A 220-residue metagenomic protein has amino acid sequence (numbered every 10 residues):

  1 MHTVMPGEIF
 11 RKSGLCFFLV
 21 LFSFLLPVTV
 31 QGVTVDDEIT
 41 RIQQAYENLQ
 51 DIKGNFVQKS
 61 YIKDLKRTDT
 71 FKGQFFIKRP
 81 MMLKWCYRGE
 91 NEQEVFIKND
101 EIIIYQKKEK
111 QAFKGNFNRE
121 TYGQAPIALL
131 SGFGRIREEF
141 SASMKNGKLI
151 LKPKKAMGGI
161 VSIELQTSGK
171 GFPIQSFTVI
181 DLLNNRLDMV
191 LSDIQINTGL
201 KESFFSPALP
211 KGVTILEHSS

Functional and structural regions predicted by a protein language model:
T3-F18: Bacterial N-terminal signal peptides that target proteins for export
C16-P27: Bacterial N-terminal signal peptides
V30-T34: Boundary at the C-terminal end of the N-terminal hydrophobic targeting segment
V35-D37, R41-I62, K66-T68, I104-V161: Flexible, processing/modification-adjacent segments and terminal tails in exported/periplasmic/extracellular proteins
L49-D51, T70-K72, P80, E90 (+6 more regions): Extracytoplasmic
K72-Q124, L187: An acidic-aromatic
R135-S219: Gly/Pro-enriched, hydrophobic low-complexity segments that function as extracytoplasmic propeptides/linkers
